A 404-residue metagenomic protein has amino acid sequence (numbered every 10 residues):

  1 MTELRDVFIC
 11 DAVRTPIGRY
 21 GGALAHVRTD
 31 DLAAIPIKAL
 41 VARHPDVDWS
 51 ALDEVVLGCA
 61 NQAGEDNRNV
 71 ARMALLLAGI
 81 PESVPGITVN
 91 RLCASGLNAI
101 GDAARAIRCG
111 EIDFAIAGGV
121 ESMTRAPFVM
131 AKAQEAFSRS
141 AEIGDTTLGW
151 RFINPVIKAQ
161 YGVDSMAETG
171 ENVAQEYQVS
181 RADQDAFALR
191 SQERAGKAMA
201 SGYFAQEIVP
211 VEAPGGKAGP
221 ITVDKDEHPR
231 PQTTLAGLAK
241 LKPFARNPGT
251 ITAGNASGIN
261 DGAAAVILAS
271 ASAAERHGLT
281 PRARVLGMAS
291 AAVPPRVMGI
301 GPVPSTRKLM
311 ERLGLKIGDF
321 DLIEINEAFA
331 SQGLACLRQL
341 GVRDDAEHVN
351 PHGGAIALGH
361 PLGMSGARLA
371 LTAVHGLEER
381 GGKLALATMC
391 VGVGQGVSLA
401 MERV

Functional and structural regions predicted by a protein language model:
M1-T29, L148, T234-I300, P304 (+4 more regions): Condensing-enzyme catalytic core mediating Claisen C-C bond formation in acyl metabolism
T2-A78, P85, N172-R181, S191 (+4 more regions): Conserved active-site "lid/cap" helical segment
R14-T15, A25-H26, D30-I35, D46 (+4 more regions): N-terminal extracellular/periplasmic Venus flytrap/periplasmic-binding protein-like
V27, C59-A115, T147-W150, Q160-M166 (+3 more regions): Conserved catalytic cysteine-centered active-site region of acyl-thioester-dependent Claisen-condensing enzymes
N90-E121, A174-Y203, A265-S272, L337-R338 (+2 more regions): Active-site-proximal alpha-helical scaffold in enzymes
F114-N172: Flexible glycine-/small-residue-enriched beta->alpha junction loops that bind anionic phosphate/pyrophosphate groups
E171, E207, G215, L286-A357: Active-site pocket-lining segment
